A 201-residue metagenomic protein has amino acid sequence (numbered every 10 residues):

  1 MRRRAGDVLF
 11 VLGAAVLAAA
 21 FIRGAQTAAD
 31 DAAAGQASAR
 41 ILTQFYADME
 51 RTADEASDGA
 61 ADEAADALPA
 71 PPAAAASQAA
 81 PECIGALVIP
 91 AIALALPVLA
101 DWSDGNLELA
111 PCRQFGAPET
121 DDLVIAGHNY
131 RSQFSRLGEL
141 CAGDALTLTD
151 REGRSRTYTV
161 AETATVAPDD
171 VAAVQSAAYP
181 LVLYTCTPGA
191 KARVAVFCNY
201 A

Functional and structural regions predicted by a protein language model:
R3-A201: Solvent-exposed, non-transmembrane regions of membrane-associated and secreted proteins
